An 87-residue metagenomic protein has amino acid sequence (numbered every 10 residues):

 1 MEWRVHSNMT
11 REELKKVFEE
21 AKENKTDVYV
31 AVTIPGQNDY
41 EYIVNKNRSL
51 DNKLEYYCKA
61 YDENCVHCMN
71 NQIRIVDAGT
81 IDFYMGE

Functional and structural regions predicted by a protein language model:
E2-P35: N-terminal acidic leader/helix
K25-E87: Acidic, low-complexity, intrinsically disordered interaction modules
